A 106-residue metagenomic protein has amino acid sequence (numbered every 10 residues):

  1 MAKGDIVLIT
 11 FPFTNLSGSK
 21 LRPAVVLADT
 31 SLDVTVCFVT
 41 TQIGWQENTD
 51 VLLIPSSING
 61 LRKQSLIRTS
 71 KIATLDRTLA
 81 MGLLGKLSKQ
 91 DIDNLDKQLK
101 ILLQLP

Functional and structural regions predicted by a protein language model:
M1-P106: Conserved functional hotspots at enzyme active or ligand-binding sites that engage polyanionic ligands
